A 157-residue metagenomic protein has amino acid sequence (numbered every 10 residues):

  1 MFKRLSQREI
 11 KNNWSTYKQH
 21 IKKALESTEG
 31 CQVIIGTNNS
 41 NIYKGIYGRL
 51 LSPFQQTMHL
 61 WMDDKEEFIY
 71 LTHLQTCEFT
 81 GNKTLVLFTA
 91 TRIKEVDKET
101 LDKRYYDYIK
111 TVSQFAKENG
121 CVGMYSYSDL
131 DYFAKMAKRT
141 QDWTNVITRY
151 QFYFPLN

Functional and structural regions predicted by a protein language model:
M1-I42: Short amphipathic alpha-helix that is part of the acyltransferase structural core
F2, Q55-Q56, A137-I147: Short glycine-aromatic motifs
W14, K18-K22, E26, I42-I46 (+2 more regions): Structured catalytic/translocation cores of nucleotide/phosphate-coupled proteins
S27-N38, K94-L101, K138-N145: Intrinsically disordered, low-complexity coil segments
V33-T57: Active-site rim helix/loop that mediates acceptor-substrate recognition in acyltransferases
Q55-K98: Conserved donor-binding loop and adjoining core beta-sheet/short helix segment in diverse acyl/aminoacyl transferases
T80-T140: Acyl-donor binding region in acyl/amide transferases
T144-L156: Conserved catalytic-core motifs of GNAT/GCN5-like acyltransferases
